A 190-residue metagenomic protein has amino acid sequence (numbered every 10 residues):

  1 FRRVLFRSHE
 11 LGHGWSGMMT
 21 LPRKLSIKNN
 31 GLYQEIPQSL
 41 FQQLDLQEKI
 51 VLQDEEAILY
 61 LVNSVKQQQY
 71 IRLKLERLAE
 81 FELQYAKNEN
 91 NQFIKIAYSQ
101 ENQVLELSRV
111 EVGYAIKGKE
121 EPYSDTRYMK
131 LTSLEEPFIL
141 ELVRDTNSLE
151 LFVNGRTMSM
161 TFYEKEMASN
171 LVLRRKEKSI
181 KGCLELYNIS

Functional and structural regions predicted by a protein language model:
F1-L5: Short, small-residue-biased leader/transition segments that mark boundaries at the very start of proteins
E10-I50: Beta-propeller fold recognition
K24, G31, E80, S148-E150: Structural motif
D54-A115: Secretory/extracellular carbohydrate-interaction modules and structurally similar beta-sandwich "look-alikes"
I58-N63, T126-S133, M160-F162: Beta-strand-rich interaction surfaces with strong enrichment in secreted/lumenal proteins
I71-L73, E136-V153: Short tryptophan-centered beta-strand motifs in secreted/extracellular beta-sheet-rich domains of glycan-recognition
Y114-I139: Short, aromatic/His-centered strand-loop micro-motif at the edge of beta-sheets
Y163-S190: Ligand-recognition surfaces built from glycine- and aromatic
